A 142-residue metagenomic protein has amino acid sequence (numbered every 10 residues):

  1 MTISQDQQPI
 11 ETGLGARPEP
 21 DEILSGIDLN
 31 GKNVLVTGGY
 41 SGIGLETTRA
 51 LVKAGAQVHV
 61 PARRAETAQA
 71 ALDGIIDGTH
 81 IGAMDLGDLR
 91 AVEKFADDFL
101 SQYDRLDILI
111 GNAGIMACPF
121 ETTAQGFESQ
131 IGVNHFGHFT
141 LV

Functional and structural regions predicted by a protein language model:
M1-L35, D97: Non-catalytic terminal and boundary segments that flank Rossmann-like NAD(P)-dependent oxidoreductase
N33, Y40-S41: Conserved glycine-rich cofactor-binding loop
G44-L45: N-terminal Rossmann-fold NAD(P) dinucleotide-binding loop
A54-A70: Conserved glycine-rich Rossmann-like NAD(P)H-binding loop of the short-chain dehydrogenase/reductase
R63, G87, S129-G137: Glycine-rich NAD(P)-binding loop of the Rossmann-fold in SDR/ketoreductase-type enzymes
A65, G82-D97: The beta1-alpha1 cofactor-binding region of Rossmann-like NAD(H)/NADP(H)-dependent oxidoreductases
I76-T79, D98-T122: A glycine-rich helix->loop->beta "capping" turn within Rossmann-like NAD(P)(H)-dependent oxidoreductase domains
A117-V133: Short alpha-helical oligomerization interface
